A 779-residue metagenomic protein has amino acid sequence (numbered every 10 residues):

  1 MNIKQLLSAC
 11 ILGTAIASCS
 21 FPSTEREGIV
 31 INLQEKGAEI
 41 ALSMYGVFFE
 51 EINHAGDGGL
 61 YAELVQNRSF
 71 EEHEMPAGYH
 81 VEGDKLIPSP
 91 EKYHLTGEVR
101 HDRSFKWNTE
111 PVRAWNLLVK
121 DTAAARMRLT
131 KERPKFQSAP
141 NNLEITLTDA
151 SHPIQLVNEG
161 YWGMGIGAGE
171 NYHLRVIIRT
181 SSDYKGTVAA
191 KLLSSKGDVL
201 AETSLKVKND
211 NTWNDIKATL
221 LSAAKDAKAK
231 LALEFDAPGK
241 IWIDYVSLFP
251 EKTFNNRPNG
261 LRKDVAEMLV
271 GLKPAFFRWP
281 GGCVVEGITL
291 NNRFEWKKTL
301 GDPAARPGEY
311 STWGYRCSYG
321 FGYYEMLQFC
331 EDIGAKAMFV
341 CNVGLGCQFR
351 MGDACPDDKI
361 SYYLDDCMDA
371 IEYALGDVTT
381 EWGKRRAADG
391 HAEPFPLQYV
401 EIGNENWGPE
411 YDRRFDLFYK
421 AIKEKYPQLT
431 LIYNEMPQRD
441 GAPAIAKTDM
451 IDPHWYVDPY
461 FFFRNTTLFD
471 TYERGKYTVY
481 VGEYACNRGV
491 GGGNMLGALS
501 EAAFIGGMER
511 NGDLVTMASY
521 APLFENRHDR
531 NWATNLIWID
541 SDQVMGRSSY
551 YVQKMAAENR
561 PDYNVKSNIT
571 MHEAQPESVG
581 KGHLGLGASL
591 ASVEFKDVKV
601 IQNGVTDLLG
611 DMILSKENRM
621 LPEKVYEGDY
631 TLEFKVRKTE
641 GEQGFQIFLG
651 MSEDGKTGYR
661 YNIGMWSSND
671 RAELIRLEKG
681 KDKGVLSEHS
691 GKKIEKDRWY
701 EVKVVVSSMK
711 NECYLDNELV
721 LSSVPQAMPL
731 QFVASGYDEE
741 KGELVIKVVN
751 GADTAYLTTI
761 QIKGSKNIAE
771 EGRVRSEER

Functional and structural regions predicted by a protein language model:
E27-I31, V176, I216-S247, W382 (+6 more regions): Extracellular beta-strand ligand-recognition surfaces/modules
V47, G78-E144, V285-Y323, R350-D365 (+2 more regions): Aromatic- and acidic-residue-enriched carbohydrate-binding clefts of CAZyme catalytic domains
Q66-H73, L143-I145, V157-V188, I216-L221 (+4 more regions): Extra-cytoplasmic beta-strand recognition segments
S151-G271: Extended acidic/polar, glycine-enriched regions that form or flank non-catalytic beta-rich accessory modules
Q328-F329, L417-L431, A442, D449-M450 (+2 more regions): Catalytic-core region of carbohydrate-active enzymes that cleave or remodel glycosidic bonds
A574-M728: Extracellular glycan-recognition regions
S578, L730-I768: Carbohydrate-binding surface patches
E778-R779: Conserved small/polar residues in nucleotide/adenosyl-binding loops
